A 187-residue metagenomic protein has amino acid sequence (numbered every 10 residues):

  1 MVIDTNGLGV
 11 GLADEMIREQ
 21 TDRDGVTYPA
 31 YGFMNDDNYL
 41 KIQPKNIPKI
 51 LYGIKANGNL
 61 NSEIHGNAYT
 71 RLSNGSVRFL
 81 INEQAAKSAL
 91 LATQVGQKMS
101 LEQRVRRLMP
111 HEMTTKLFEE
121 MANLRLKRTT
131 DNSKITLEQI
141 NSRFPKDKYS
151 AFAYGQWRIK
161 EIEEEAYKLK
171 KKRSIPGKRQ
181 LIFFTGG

Functional and structural regions predicted by a protein language model:
M1-R128, F183-G187: Mg2+-dependent endonuclease catalytic cores in nucleic-acid-processing enzymes, primarily RNase H-like
R18, A85, E138, K168-L169: Flexible domain-boundary/linker segments
D24, L80, S133, E163-K171: Structured alpha-helical bundle/scaffold domains in large eukaryotic membrane-trafficking regulators
N59, I140-D147: Structural motif
K127, P145-G187: Acidic two-metal-ion nuclease catalytic site recognized across multiple nuclease folds, prominently DnaQ/RNase D-T
T130-S142: Short, solvent-exposed helix-loop connector elements
